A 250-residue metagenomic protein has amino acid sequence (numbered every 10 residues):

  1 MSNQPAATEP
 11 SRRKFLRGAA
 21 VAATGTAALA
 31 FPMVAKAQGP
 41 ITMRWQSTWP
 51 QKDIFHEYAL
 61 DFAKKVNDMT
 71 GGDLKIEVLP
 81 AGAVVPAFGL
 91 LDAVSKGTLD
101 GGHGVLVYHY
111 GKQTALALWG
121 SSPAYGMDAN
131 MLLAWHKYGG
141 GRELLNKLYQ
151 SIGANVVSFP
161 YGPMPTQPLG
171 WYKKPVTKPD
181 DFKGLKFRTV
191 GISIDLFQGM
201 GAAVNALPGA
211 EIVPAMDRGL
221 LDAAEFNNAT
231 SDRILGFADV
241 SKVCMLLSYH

Functional and structural regions predicted by a protein language model:
S2-L132, R142, K147-H250: N-terminal secretory/targeting leader peptides
Y138: Acidic, metal/ion-coordinating pockets
